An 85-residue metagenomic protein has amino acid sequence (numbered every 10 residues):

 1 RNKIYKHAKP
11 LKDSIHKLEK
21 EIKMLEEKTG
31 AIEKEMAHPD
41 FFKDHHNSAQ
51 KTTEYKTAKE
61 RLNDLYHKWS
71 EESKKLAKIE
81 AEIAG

Functional and structural regions predicted by a protein language model:
R1-G85: Charged, heptad-repeat coiled-coil alpha-helices that serve as long linker/dimerization "arms" in large NTP-dependent
